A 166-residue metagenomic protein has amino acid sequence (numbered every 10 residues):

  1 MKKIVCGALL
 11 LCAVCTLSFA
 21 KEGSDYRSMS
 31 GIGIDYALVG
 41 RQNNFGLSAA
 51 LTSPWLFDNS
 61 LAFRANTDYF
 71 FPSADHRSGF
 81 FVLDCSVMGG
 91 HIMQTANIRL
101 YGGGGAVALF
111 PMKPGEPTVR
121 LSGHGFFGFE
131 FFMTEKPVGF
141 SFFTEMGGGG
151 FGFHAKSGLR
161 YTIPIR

Functional and structural regions predicted by a protein language model:
M1-I4: Positively charged n-region of N-terminal signal peptides that target proteins for export
G7-T16: Bacterial N-terminal signal peptides
F19-P72, T162-R166: Short glycine/proline- and aromatic-enriched beta-strand/turn motifs that initiate or cap beta-hairpins
R27-M29, Q42-G46, F80-V82, R120-S122 (+1 more regions): Membrane-spanning beta-strands of outer-membrane beta-barrel proteins
A50-G123, E130-F140, R166: Gram-negative (and chloroplast) outer-membrane scaffold detector with strong preference for beta-barrel transmembrane
F143-F151: Short, exposed beta-strand-loop hairpins at the edges of beta-sheets in extracellular/periplasmic proteins
G152-R166: Outer-membrane beta-barrel "beta-signal"
